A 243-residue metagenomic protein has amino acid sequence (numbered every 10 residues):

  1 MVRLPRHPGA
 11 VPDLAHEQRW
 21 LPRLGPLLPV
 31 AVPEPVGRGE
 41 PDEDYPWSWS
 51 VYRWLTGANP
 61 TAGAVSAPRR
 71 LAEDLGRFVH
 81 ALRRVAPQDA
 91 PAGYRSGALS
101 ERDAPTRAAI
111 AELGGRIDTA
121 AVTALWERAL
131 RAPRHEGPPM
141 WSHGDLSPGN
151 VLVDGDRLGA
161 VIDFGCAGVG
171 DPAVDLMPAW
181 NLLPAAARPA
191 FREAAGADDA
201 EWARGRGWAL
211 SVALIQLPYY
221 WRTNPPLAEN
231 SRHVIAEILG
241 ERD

Functional and structural regions predicted by a protein language model:
M1-A98, E112: ATP-binding pocket architecture of kinase catalytic cores
V2, P35, W126-L176: Active-site acidic catalytic loop and adjacent metal/ATP-binding pocket of ATP-dependent phosphoryl transfer enzymes
V11, P68-A72, S96-D103, T119-T123 (+5 more regions): Short, structured helix-loop boundary elements
H16-R19, R23, R77, A124 (+3 more regions): Generic recognition of well-ordered alpha-helical segments within structured catalytic/regulatory domains
E17, L21, S48, D103-R107 (+3 more regions): A general structural signal for well-ordered alpha-helical segments in protein cores
S50, R77-H80, G93-A132: Active-site catalytic-loop/activation-segment of kinase and kinase-like phosphoryl-transfer enzymes
P60, E73, C166-V169, M177-D243: Helix-rich C-terminal or lid/interface subdomains of diverse kinases
